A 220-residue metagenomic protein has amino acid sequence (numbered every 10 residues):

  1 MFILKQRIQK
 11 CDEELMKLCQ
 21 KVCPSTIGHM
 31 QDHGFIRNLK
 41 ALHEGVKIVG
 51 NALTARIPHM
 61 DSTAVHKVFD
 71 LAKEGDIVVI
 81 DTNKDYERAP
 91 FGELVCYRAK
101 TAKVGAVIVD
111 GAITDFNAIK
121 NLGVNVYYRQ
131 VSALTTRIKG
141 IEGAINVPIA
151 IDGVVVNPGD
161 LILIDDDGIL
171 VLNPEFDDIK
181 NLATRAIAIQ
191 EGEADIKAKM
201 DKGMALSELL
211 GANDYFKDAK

Functional and structural regions predicted by a protein language model:
M1-P158, L172-A205, G211-K220: Feature captures the catalytic cores and cofactor-binding loops of soluble hydro-lyases/lyases that act on carboxylate
I162: C-terminal binding/interaction regions
D165: A cytosolic small-molecule/anion-sensing beta-strand core signal
